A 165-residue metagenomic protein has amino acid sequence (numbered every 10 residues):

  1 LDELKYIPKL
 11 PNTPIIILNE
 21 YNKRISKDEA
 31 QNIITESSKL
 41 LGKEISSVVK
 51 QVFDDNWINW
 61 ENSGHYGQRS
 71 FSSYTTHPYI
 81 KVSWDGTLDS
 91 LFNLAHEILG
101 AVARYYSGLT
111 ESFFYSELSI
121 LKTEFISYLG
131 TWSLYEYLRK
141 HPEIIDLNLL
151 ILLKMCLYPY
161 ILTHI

Functional and structural regions predicted by a protein language model:
L1-L4, L99-L109, Y128-I145: Long, well-ordered alpha-helical segments
L1-P78: Contiguous, non-catalytic segments that form substrate-binding/exosite surfaces or channel walls
S47-D54, Y115, I144-M155: Beta-strand segments within the central parallel beta-sheet cores of soluble alpha/beta enzyme folds
Y66-H77, E97-L109: Active-site-adjacent bridging/hinge elements
I80-D85, T110-S116, I151-L153: Short, charged, low-complexity loops and linkers
V82-G108, E124-S127: Active-site recognition of the HExxH zinc-binding catalytic motif
F114-I126: Active-site metal-coordination segments of metallo-dependent hydrolases
Y135-I165: Long, amphipathic alpha-helical stalk/connector segments used for oligomerization, subunit docking, or mechanical
